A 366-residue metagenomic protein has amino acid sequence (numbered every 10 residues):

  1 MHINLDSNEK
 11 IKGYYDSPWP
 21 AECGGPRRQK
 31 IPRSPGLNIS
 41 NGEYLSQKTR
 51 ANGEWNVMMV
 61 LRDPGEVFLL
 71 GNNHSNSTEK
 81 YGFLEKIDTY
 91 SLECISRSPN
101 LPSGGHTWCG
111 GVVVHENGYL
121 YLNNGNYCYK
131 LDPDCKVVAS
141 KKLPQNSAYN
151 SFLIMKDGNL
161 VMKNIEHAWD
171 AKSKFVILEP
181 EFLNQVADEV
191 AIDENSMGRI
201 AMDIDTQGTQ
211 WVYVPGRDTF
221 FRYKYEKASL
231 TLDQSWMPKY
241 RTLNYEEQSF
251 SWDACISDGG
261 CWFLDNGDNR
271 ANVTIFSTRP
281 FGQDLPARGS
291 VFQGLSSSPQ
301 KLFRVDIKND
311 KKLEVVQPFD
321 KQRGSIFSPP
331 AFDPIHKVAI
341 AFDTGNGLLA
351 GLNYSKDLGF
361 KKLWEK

Functional and structural regions predicted by a protein language model:
N4-G82, S103-G110: Beta-strand-rich domains and repeat architectures in extracellular enzymes and scaffolds, especially beta-propellers
P18-P20, E66-L69, Y119-Y121, N159-V161 (+3 more regions): Conserved beta-propeller blade signature
W19-C23, I95-N100, V138-P144, Q185-A191 (+3 more regions): Beta-propeller fold detector
G25, N73-S75, N126, E166-H167 (+3 more regions): Residue-level signature of beta-propeller blades and closely related beta-rich strand-turn architectures in secreted
N52-M58, N72-H74, K80-N117, N123-G125 (+1 more regions): Blade-loop segments of beta-propeller domains
N52-M59, S103-V113, Q145-K156, E194-D205 (+2 more regions): Repeated scaffold domains used in trafficking and secretory/extracellular systems, primarily beta-propellers
L69-K80, N164-A171, D265-S297: Short, conserved, GDST-rich strand-edge loop motifs in beta-rich repeat architectures
G82-L92, K172-L183, F220-K227, P280-K308 (+1 more regions): Beta-propeller blade signature
